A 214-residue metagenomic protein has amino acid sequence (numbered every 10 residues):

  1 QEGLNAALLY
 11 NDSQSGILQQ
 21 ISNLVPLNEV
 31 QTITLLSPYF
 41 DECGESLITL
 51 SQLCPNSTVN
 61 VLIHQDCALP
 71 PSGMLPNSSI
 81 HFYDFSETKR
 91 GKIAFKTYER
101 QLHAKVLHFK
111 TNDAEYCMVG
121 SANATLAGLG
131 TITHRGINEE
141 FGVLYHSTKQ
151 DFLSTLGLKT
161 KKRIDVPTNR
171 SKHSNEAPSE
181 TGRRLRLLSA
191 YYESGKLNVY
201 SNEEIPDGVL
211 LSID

Functional and structural regions predicted by a protein language model:
Q1-D214: PLD/PLD-like phosphodiesterase catalytic module centered on the HKD motif
